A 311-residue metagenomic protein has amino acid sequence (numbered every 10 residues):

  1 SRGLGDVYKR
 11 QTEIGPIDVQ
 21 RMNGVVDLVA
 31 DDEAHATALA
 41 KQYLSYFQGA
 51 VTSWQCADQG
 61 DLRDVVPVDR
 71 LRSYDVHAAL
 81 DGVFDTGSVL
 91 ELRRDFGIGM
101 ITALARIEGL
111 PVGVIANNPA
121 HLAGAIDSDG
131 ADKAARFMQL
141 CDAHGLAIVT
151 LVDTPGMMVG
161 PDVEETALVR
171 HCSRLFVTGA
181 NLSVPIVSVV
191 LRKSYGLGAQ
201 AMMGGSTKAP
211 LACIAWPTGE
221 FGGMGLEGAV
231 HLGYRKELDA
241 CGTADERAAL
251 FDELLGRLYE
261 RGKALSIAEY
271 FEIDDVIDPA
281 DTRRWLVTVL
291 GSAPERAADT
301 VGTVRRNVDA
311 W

Functional and structural regions predicted by a protein language model:
G5-W311: Ligand-binding clefts of soluble mixed alpha/beta catalytic domains
